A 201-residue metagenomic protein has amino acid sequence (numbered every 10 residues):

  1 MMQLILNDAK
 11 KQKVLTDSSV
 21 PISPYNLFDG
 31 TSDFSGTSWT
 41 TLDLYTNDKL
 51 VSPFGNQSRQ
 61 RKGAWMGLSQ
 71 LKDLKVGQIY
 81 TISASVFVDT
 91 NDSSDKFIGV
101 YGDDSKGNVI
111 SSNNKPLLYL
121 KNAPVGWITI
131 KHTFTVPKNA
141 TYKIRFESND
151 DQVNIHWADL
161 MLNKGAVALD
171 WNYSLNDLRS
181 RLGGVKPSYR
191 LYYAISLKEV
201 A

Functional and structural regions predicted by a protein language model:
M1-S38, E147-A201: Extracellular polysaccharide-targeting segments
D33, R59, A64-F97, I130-F134 (+1 more regions): Extra-cytoplasmic beta-strand recognition segments
T41-W65: Short carbohydrate-recognition loop motifs
N56-K75, G107-P116, R145-E147: Secreted extracellular polysaccharide-interacting domains
R61, K75-G77, A123-V125, T135-N139 (+1 more regions): Surface-exposed coil/turn segments at beta-strand junctions on protein surfaces, enriched
N91-D104, K143-I144: Beta-strand acidic-aromatic groove motif in beta-rich domains, primarily in extracellular
I98, T129-L160: Extracellular beta-strand ligand-recognition surfaces/modules
G107-A140: Extracellular carbohydrate recognition and processing domains and analogous Trp-centered ligand-binding platforms
